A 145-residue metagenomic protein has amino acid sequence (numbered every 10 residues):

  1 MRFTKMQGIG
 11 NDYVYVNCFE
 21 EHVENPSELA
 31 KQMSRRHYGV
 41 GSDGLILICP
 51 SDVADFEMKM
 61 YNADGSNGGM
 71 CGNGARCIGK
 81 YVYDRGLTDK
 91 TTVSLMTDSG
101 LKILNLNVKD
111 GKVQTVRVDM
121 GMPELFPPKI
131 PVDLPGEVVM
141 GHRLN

Functional and structural regions predicted by a protein language model:
M1-M70, A75-N145: Active-site proximal loop and beta-alpha junction motif in alpha/beta enzyme cores
